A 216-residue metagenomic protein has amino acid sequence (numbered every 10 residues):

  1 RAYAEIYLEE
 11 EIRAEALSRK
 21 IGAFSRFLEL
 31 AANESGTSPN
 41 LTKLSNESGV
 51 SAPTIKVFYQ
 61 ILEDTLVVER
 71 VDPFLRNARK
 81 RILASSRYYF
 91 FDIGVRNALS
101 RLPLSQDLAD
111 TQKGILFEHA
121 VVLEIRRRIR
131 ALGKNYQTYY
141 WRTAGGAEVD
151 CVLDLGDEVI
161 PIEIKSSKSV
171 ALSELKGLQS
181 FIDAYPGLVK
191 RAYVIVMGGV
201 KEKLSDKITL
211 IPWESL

Functional and structural regions predicted by a protein language model:
R1-V159: Accessory nucleic acid-recognition modules appended to NTPase machines
N97-L99, A171-L172, K201-S205: Switch/connector loops and helix/strand junctions flanking conserved nucleotide-binding motifs in nucleotide-processing
T138, R191-A192: Hydrophobic/aromatic residues located in beta-strands of well-ordered beta-sheets within soluble catalytic
R142, K165, I195-V196: Short beta-strand/turn micro-motifs composed of small residues that flank or help shape donor/cofactor-binding pockets
D157-E158, L188-R191: Short glycine-/polar-rich loops that comprise or flank the Walker A/P-loop and associated switch/sensor motifs
I160, I164-S167, Q179: Terminal-proximal interaction/regulatory segments of ATP-powered molecular machines
L172-L188: Short, charged, amphipathic alpha-helix that recurs within catalytic cores of restriction-modification and other
M197-L216: Domain-level recognition of nuclease-like catalytic cores that cleave nucleotide substrates
